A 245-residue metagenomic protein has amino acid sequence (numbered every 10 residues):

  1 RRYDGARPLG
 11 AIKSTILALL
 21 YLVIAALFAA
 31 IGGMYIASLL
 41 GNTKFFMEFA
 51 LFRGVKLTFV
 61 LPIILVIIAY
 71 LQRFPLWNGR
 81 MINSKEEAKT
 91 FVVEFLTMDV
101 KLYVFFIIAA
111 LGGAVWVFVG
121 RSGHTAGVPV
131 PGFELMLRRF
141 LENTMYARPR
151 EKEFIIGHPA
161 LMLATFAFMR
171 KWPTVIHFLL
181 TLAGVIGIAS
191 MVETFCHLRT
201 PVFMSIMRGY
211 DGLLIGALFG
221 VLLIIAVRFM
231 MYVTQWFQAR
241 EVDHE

Functional and structural regions predicted by a protein language model:
R1-E245: Alpha-helical transmembrane segments of integral membrane proteins
